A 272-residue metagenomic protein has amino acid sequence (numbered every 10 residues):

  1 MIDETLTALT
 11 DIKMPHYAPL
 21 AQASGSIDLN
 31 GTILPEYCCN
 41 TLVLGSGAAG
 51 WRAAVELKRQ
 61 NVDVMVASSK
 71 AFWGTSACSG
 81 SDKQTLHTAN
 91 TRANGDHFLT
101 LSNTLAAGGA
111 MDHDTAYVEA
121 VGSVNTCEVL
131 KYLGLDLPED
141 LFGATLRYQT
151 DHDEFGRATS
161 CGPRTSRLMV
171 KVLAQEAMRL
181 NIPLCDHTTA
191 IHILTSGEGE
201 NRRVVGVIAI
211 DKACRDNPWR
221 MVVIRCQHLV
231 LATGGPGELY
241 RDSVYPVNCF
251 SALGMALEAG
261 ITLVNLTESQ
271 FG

Functional and structural regions predicted by a protein language model:
I2-A23, D28-I33, V62, S69-V205 (+3 more regions): Conserved N-terminal/central alpha/beta ligand/cofactor-binding core
P35-C39, D216-H228: Core beta-strand elements of the Rossmann-like FAD/NAD(P) dinucleotide-binding domain in flavoenzyme oxidoreductases
C39-V66: N-terminal Rossmann-like FAD-binding beta1-loop-alpha1 element of flavoenzymes
A48-A53, S76, E238-R241: Short glycine/serine/threonine-rich phosphate/pyrophosphate-binding segments that cradle anionic phosphate groups
R225-G272: Glycine-rich loop(s) and the adjacent beta-strand/alpha-helix scaffold that form part
